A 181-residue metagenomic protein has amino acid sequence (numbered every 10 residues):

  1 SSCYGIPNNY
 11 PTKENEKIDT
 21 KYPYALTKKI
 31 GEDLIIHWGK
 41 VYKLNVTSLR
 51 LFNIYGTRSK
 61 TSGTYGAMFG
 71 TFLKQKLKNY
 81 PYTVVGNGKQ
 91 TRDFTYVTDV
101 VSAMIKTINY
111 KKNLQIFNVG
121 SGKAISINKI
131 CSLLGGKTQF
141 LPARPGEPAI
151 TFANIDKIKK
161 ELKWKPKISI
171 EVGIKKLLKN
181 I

Functional and structural regions predicted by a protein language model:
C3-S48, K60-Y65: Catalytic helix-loop patch of NAD(P)-dependent Rossmann-fold dehydrogenases
C3-Y4, I54-G56, M68, V100: Conserved sequence/active-site signature of Rossmann-fold short-chain dehydrogenase/reductase
N15, L44-V46, R50-K60, T71-T95 (+1 more regions): A conserved pocket-lining segment of Rossmann-fold NAD(P)-dependent short-chain dehydrogenase/reductase
I30, L34, W38, M68 (+3 more regions): Hydrophobic alpha-helix immediately C-terminal to the catalytic Tyr-X-X-X-Lys motif of short-chain
G31-E32, L51, F69, L73 (+2 more regions): Alpha-helical structural signal
K76-I181: C-terminal substrate-binding subdomain of Rossmann-fold SDR/epimerase-dehydratase oxidoreductases
